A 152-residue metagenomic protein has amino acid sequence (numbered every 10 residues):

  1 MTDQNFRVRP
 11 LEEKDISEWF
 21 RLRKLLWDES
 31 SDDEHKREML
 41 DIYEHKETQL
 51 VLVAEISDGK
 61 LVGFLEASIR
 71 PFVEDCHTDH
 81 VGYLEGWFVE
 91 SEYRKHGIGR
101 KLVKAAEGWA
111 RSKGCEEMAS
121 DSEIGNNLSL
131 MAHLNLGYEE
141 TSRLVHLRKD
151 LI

Functional and structural regions predicted by a protein language model:
F6-W19: A short beta-loop-alpha structural element at the N-terminal edge of CoA-dependent acyl/N-acetyltransferase catalytic
F20-E34: Helix-loop element at the rim of GNAT/NAT acetyltransferase active sites that forms part of the acceptor-substrate
S30-L52, I56: Active-site rim helix/loop that mediates acceptor-substrate recognition in acyltransferases
V53, K60-I69, Y83, F88: Conserved beta-strand in the GNAT
P71-L84, R94, T141-S142: A conserved beta-turn-beta hairpin within the catalytic core of GNAT-like acetyltransferases that forms part
V89, K95-G108, N135: Conserved acetyl-CoA-binding loop-helix of GNAT-fold acetyltransferases
R100, S112, I124-S142: Conserved active-site alpha-helix within GNAT-family acetyltransferase domains
V103, A110-S122: Conserved GNAT acetyl-CoA-binding A-motif
